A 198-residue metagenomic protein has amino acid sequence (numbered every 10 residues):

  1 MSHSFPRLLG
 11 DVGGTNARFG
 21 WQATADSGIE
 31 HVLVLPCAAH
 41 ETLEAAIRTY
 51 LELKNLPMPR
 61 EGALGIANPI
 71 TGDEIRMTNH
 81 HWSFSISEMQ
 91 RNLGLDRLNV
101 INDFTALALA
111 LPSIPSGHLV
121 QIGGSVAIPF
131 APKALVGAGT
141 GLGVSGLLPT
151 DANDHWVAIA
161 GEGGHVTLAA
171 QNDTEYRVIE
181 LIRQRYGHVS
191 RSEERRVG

Functional and structural regions predicted by a protein language model:
S2-L53, P57, I159-H165: Short glycine-rich, Thr/Ser-proximal phosphate-binding strand/loop in the N-terminal lobe of ATP-dependent enzymes
S4-F5, G94-D96, P129-K133: Short coil/turn connectors at secondary-structure junctions
G10, N102, A138: Active-site flanking residues adjacent to catalytic metal/cofactor-binding acidic residues
A17, P69-T71, G141-S145: Short, acidic Gly/Pro/Ser/Thr-rich loop/turn segments
T24-D26, H80-S83, I114-I122, P149-I159: A glycine- and small-aliphatic-rich helix-loop capping segment at beta-alpha/alpha-beta transitions that lines
K54-H118, L135: Short beta-strand-loop/turn "lid" adjacent to the catalytic site in phosphate-handling enzymes
Q121-S125, P129-S190: Glycine-rich phosphate-binding loop of actin/hexokinase-like ATP-binding domains
E194-G198: Conserved small/polar residues in nucleotide/adenosyl-binding loops
